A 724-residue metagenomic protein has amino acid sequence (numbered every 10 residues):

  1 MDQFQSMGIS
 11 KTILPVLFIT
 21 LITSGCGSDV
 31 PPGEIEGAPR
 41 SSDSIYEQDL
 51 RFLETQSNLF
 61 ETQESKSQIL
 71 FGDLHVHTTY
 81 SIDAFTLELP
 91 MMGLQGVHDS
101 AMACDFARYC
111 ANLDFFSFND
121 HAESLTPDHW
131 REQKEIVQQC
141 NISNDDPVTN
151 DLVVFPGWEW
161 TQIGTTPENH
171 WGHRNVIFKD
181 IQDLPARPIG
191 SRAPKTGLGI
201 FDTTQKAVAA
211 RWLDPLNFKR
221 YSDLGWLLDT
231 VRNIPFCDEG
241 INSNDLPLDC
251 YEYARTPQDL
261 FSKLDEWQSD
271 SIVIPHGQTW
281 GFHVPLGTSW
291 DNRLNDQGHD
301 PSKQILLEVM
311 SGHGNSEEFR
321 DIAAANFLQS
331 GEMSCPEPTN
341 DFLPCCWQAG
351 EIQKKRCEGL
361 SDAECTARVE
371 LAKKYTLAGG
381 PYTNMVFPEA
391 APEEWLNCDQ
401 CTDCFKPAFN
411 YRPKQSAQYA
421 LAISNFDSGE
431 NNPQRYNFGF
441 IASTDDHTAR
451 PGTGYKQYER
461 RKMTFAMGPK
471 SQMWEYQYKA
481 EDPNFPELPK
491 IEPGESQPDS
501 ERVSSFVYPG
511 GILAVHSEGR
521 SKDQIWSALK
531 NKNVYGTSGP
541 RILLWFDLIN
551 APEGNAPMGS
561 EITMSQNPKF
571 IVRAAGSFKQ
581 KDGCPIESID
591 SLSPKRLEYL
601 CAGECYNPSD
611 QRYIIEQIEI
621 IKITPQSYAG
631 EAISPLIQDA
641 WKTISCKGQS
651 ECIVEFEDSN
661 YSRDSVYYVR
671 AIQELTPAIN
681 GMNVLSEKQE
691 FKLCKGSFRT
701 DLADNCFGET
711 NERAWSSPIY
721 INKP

Functional and structural regions predicted by a protein language model:
M1-I9: N-terminal secretory signal peptides that target proteins for export/translocation
I9-V16: Sec-dependent signal peptide recognition, specifically the positively charged N-region followed immediately by
T23-G25: C-terminal motif of bacterial Sec signal peptides marking the signal peptidase cleavage site
G27-M91, S117-W130, K134-E135, D229-Y251 (+1 more regions): C-terminal functional module detector
E64-F71, V76-Y80, T86-N169: Active-site-adjacent structural elements in enzyme catalytic domains
A101, D105-R108, N112, I189 (+3 more regions): Short, intrinsically disordered, low-complexity segments enriched in Ser/Thr and Pro
K134-W280, I305-E308, G312: Extended substrate/RNA-proximal surfaces in nucleic-acid metabolism proteins
